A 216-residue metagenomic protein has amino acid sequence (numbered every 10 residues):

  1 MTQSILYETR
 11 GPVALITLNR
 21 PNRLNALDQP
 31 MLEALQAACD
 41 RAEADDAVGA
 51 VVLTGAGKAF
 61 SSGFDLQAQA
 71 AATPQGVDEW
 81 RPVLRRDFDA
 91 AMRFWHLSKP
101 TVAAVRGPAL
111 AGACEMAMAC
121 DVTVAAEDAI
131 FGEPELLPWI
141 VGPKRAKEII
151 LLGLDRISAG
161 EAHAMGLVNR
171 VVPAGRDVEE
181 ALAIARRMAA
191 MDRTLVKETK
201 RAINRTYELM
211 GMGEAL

Functional and structural regions predicted by a protein language model:
M1-A14, G153-A159, G175-L216: C-terminal alpha-helix plus adjacent terminal tail
M1-A56: Conserved CoA-thioester-binding segment of acyl-CoA-metabolizing enzymes
I16, R20, A34-L35, L53 (+5 more regions): Terminal peptide-recognition signature
P30-A34, R86, R93, E180 (+1 more regions): Charged catalytic carboxylate motif
C39, A91-F94: Hydrophobic core positions within the conserved protein kinase catalytic domain
G55-M92, A109, M210: Glycine- (often His-adjacent) and acidic-residue-rich active-site loop that binds/positions the CoA thioester
R93-R193: Crotonase-fold acyl-CoA enzyme core
